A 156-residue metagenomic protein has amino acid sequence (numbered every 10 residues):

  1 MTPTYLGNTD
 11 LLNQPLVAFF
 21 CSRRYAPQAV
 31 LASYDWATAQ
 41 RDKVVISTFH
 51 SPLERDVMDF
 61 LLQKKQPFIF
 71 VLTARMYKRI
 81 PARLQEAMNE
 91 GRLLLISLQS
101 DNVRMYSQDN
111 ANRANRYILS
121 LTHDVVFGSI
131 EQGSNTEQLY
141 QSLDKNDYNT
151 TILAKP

Functional and structural regions predicted by a protein language model:
M1-E86: Glycine-rich beta-alpha loop segments
N13-P15, W36, L93-L95, Y117-L121: A short alpha-helix capping/helix-coil boundary motif
A32, V45-T48, T73-M76, I96-Q99 (+2 more regions): Short, surface-exposed, polar/charged, turn-prone segments marking secondary-structure boundaries
R41, K65, R92, T122-H123: Residue-level detector of structured alpha->beta connecting loops
Q63-R75, I130, K145-P156: Gly/Pro- and small hydrophobic-enriched strand-loop and loop-to-helix capping segments that sit at the rims
A74-M105: Histidine/lysine/aspartate-rich catalytic loop segments that bind and position anionic ligands
I96-L153: Active-site/ligand-binding-proximal alpha/beta "capping" segment
